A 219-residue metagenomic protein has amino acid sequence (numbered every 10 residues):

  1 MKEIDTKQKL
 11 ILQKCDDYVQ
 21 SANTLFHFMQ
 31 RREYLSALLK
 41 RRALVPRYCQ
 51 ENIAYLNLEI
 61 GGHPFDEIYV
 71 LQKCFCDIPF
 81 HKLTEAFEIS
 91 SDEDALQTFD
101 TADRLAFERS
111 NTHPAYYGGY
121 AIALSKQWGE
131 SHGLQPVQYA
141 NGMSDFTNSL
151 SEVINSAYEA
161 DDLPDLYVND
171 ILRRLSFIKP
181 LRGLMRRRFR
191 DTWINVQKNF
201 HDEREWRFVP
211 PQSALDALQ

Functional and structural regions predicted by a protein language model:
M1-Q219: NAD-dependent ADP-ribosyltransferases
